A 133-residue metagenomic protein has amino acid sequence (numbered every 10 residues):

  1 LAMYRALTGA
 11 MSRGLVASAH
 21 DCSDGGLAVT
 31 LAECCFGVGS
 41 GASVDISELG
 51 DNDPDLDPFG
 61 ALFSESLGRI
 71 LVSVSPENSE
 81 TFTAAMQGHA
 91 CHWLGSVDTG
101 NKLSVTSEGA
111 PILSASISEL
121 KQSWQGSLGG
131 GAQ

Functional and structural regions predicted by a protein language model:
A2-Q133: Glycine-/charge-enriched secondary-structure boundary and capping motifs
